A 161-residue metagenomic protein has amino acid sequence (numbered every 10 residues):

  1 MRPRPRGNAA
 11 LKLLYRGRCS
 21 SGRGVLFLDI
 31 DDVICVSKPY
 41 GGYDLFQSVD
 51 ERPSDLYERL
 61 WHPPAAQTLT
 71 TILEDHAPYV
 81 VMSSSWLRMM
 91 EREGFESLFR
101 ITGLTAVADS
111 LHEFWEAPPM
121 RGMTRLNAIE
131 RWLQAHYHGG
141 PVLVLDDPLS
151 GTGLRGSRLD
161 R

Functional and structural regions predicted by a protein language model:
R2, A10-L26, W132-Y137: Short amphipathic alpha-helices and their capping/turn segments at secondary-structure boundaries
R2-L11, I72, P78: Basic, amphipathic N-terminal segments that precede the first structured/catalytic domain
R4-G7, R59-H62, R121-T124, P141-L143: A short linear-motif detector with a strong N-terminal bias
R6, R16, S21-R23, G41 (+2 more regions): Feature targets compositionally biased, intrinsically disordered low-complexity regions with long contiguous runs
C19-P119: Alpha-helical substrate-recognition element adjacent to the catalytic core
E93-R161: C-terminal cap/substrate-recognition subdomain and adjoining C-terminal extension of metal-dependent phosphatase-like
